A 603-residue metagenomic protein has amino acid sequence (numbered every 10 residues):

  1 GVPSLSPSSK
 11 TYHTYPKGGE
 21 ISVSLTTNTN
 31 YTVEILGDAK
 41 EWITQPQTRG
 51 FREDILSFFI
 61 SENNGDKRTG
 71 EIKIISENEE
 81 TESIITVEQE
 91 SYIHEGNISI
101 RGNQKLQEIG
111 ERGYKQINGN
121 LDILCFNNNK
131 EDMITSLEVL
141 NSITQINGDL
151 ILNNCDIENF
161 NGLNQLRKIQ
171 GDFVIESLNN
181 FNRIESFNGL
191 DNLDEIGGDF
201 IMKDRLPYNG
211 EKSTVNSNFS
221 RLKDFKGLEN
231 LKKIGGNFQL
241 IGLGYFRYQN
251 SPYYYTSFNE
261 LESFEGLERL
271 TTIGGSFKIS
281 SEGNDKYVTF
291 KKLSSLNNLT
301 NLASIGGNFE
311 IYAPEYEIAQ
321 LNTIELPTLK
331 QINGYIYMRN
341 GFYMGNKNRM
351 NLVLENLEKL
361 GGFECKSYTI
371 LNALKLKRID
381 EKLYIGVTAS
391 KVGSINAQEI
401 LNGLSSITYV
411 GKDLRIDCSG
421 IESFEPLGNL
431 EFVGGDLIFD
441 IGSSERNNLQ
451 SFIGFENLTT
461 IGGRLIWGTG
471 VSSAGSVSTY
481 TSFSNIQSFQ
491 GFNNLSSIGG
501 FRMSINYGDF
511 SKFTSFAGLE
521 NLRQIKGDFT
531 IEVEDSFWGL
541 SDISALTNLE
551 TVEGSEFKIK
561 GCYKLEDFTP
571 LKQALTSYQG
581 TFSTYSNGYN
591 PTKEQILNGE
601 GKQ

Functional and structural regions predicted by a protein language model:
G1-T11, T81-I98: Bacterial Sec-dependent N-terminal signal peptides
S4-P7, T26-S57: Surface-exposed binding patches on compact interaction domains or structured appendages
Y12-G18: Short, solvent-exposed loop/linker segments at the N-terminal edge of repeated beta-sheet extracellular domains
E20-S24: A short beta-strand segment in extracellular, disulfide-stabilized domains
L56-F58, D66-N78: A short beta-strand micro-motif common to beta-rich folds, especially ectodomain repeats
I93-G110: The feature captures the LRR N-terminal capping module
I98-N103, N120-T135, Q145-E158, Q170-E185 (+21 more regions): Concave beta-strand-loop units of leucine-rich repeat
